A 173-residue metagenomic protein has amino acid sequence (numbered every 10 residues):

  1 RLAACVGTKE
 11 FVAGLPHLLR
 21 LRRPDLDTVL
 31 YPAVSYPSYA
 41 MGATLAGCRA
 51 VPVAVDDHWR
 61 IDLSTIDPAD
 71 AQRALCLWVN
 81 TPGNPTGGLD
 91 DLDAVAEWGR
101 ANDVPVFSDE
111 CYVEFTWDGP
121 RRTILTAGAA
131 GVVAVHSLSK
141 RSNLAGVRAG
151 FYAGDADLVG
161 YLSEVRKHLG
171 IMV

Functional and structural regions predicted by a protein language model:
R1-T28: Phosphate-binding glycine-rich loop
L18-G42, R49: Conserved PLP-anchoring active-site segment centered on the Schiff-base-forming lysine
G42-A43, W98, I124: Hydrophobic/aromatic ligand-binding patch that stacks against planar heteroaromatic rings of cofactors or nucleotides
R49-D57: Short beta-strand->loop structural element characteristic of the AMP-binding/adenylate-forming
D57-D118: Active-site phosphate-binding strand-loop segment of PLP-dependent enzymes
G128-V173: Conserved core segment of the aminotransferase class I/II
